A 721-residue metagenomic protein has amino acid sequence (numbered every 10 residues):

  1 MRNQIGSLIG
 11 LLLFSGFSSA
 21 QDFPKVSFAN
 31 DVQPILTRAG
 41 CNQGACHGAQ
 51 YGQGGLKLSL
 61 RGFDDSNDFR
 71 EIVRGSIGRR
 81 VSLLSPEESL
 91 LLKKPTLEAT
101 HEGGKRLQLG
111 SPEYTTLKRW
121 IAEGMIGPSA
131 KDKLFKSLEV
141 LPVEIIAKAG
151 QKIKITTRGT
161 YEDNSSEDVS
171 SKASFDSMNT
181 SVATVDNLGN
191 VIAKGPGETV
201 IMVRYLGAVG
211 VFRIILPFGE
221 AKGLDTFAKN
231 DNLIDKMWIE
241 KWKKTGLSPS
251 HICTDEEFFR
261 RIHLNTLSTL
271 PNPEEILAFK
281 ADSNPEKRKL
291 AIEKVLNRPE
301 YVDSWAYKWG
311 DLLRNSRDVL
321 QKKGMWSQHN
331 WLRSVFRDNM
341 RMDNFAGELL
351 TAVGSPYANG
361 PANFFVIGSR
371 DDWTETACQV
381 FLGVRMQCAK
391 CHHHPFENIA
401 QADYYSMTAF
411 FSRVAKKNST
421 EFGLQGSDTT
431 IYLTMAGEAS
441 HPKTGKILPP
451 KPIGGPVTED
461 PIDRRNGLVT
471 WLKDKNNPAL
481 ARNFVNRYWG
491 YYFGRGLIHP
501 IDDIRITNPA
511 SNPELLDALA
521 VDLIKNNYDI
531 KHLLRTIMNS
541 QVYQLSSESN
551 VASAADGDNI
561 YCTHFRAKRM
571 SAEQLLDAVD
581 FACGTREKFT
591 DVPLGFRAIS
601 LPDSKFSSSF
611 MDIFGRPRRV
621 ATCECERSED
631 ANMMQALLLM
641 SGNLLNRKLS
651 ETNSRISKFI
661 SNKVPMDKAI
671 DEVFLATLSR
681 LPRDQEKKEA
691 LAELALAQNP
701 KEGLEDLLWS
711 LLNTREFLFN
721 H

Functional and structural regions predicted by a protein language model:
M1-S27, Y114, K118-K152, R158 (+7 more regions): Post-cleavage N-terminal segment of exported redox proteins
A20-Y114, K131-R158, D163-D231, R260-R261 (+7 more regions): Solvent-exposed helix-loop boundary motif
F28-Q43, G127, V295-V302, D338 (+2 more regions): Short sequence/structural segments immediately N-terminal
R79-S82, E459, R627-S628: Short Gly/Pro-enriched turn/cap motifs at secondary-structure boundaries
L107-I126, M634-S641, L645, L649-S650: Catalytic cores of secreted or luminal carbohydrate-active enzymes
A228-E300, K308, L312-T590, A621 (+4 more regions): Primarily short, surface-exposed interaction patches in extracytoplasmic proteins
C583-R586, D591-V592, R597-S600, S604 (+3 more regions): Long, His/Glu/Asp-enriched segments that create or flank divalent metal/ion-associated functional microenvironments
